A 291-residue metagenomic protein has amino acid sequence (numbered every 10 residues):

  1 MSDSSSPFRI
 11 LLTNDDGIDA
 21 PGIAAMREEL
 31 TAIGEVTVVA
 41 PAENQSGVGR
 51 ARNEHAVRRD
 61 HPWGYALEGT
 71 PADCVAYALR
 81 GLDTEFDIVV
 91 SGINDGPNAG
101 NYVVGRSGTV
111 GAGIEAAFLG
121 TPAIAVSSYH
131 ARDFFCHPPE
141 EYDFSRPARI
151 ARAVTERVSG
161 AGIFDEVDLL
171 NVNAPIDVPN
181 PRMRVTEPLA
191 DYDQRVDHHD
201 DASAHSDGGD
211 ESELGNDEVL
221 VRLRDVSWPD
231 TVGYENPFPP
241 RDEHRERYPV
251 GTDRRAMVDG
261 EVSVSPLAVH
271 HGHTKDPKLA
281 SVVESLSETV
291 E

Functional and structural regions predicted by a protein language model:
M1-R9, A32, E291: Terminal disorder- and signal-encoded targeting elements
S6, A20-E85: A cross-family phosphate/adenosyl-ligand binding-site feature
T13-D19, V103-V104: Short, glycine-rich nucleotide/cofactor-binding loops
V39-A40, S91-N94, A125-S127, V172-N173 (+1 more regions): Short beta-strand segments
N44, T70-P71, N94-P97, V269-H270: Short glycine-rich anion-binding loops that position phosphate/pyrophosphate groups of nucleotides and phosphorylated
D87-C136, D143-F144: Internal, conserved structured core segments that host functional sites
E140-D168, A174-I176: Anionic-ligand-binding alpha/beta catalytic cores of soluble enzymes and soluble regulatory domains that recognize
A161, D168, N173-E291: C-terminal accessory domains and tails appended to enzymatic cores
